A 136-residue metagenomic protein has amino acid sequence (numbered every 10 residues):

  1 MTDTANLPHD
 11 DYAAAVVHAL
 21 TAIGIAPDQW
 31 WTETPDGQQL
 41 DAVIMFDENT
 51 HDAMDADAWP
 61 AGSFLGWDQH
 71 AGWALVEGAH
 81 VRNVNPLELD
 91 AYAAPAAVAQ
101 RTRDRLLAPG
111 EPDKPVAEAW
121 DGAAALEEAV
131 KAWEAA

Functional and structural regions predicted by a protein language model:
M1-E48, K131-A136: N-terminal domain-onset segments
T2, L20-T21, M54-D57, G110 (+1 more regions): Alpha-helical interaction segments
D11-V16, L40, G72-L75, A93-A108: Hydrophobic alpha-helical membrane segments, chiefly transmembrane helices and signal peptide h-regions, characterized
I23-G24, P60, L65-G66, D113 (+1 more regions): Intrinsically disordered, low-complexity regions enriched in Ser/Pro/Gly/Gln/His and often acidic
P27-E77: Amphipathic, interaction-prone secondary-structure segments
A79, N83-A136: Acidic, proline/glycine-rich low-complexity IDRs
